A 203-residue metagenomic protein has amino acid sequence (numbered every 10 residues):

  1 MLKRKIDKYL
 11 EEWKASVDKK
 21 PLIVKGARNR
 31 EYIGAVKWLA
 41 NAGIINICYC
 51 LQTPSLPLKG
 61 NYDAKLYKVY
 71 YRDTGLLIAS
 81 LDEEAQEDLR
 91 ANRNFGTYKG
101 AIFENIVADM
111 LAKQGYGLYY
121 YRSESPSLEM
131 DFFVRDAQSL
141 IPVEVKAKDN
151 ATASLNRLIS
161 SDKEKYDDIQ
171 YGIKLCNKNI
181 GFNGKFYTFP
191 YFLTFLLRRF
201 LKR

Functional and structural regions predicted by a protein language model:
K3-V17: Pre-Walker A adenine-sensing motif
A15, R28-A137: Accessory nucleic acid-recognition modules appended to NTPase machines
P21-K25: Short hydrophobic/aromatic beta-strand immediately N-terminal to the Walker A/P-loop
R28, L140-N150: Active-site ExK catalytic segment of metal-dependent nucleases
D149-L158: Active-site-adjacent loop/helix micro-motif of nuclease/hydrolase catalytic cores
S160-D168: Arginine/glycine-rich "motif VI" loop of SF2 helicases in the C-terminal RecA-like domain
Q170-C176: Short, hydrophobic beta-strand segments that form beta-sheet elements in well-ordered domains
K178-R203: Domain-level recognition of nuclease-like catalytic cores that cleave nucleotide substrates
